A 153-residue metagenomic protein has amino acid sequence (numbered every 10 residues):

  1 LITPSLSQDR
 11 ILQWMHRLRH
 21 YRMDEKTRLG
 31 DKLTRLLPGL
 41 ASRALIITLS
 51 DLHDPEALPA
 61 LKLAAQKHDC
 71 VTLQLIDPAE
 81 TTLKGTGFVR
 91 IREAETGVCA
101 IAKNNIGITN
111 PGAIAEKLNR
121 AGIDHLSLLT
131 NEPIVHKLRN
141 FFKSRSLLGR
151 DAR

Functional and structural regions predicted by a protein language model:
L1-L6: Active-site-proximal substrate-binding core of FAD-dependent oxidoreductases
Q8-L45, E56, D77: Von Willebrand factor
R28-D31, L52, L129-P133: Short beta->alpha linker loops
P38, S42, E56, A60-R153: Von Willebrand factor type A / integrin I
L45-D51: Acidic beta-strand-to-loop metal/phosphate-binding motif
